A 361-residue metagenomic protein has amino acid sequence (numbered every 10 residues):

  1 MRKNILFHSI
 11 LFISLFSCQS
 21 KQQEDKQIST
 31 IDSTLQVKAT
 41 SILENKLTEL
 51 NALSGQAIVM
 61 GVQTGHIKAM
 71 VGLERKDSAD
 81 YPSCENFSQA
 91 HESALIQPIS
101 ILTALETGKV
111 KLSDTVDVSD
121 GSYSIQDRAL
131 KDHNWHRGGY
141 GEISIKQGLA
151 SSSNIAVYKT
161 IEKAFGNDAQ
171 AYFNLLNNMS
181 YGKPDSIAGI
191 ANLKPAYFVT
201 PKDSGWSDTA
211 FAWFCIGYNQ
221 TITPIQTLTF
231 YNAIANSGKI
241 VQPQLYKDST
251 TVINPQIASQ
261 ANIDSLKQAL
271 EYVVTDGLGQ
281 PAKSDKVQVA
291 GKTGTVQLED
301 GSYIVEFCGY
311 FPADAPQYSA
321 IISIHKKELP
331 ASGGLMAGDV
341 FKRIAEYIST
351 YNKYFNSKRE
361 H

Functional and structural regions predicted by a protein language model:
M1-N4: Positively charged n-region of N-terminal signal peptides that target proteins for export
L6-S9: Sec-dependent N-terminal signal peptides
F16-S17: C-terminal motif of bacterial Sec signal peptides marking the signal peptidase cleavage site
K26, T30-L35, L53-A90, L102-K326: Beta-lactam-recognizing serine transpeptidase/beta-lactamase-like catalytic domain environment
T40-E49: Short, basic/aromatic recognition patches
Q97: Short, conserved phosphate/pyrophosphate- and ester-handling motifs at nucleotide-, phospho-/glycolipid
T251, G338-H361: Short, gly/Ser/Thr-rich active-site loops of penicillin-recognizing serine hydrolases
K326-M336: A short acidic/glycine-rich loop-to-helix N-cap element
